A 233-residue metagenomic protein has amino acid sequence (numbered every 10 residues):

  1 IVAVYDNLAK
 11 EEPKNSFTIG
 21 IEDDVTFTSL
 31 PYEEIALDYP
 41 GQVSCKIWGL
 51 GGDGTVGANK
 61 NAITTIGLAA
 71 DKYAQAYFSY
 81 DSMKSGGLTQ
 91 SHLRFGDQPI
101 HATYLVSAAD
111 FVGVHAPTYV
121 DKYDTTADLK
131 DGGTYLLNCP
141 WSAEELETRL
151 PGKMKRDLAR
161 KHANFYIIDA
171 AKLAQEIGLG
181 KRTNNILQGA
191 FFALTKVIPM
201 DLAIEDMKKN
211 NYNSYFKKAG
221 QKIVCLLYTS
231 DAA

Functional and structural regions predicted by a protein language model:
I1-E12, L105-Y119: Phosphate/diphosphate-binding loops
I1-N7, R149-Y212: Short alpha-helices
I1-S44: Flexible inter-domain linker/hinge segments
S44-A108: Anionic-ligand anchoring segments at beta-strand to alpha-helix junctions in alpha/beta enzyme folds, i.e., glycine
D128-L150: ADP-ribose/adenylate-binding Rossmann-like module
Y215-L226: Terminal amphipathic helices with adjacent charged low-complexity linkers/tails
Y228-A233: Conserved small/polar residues in nucleotide/adenosyl-binding loops
